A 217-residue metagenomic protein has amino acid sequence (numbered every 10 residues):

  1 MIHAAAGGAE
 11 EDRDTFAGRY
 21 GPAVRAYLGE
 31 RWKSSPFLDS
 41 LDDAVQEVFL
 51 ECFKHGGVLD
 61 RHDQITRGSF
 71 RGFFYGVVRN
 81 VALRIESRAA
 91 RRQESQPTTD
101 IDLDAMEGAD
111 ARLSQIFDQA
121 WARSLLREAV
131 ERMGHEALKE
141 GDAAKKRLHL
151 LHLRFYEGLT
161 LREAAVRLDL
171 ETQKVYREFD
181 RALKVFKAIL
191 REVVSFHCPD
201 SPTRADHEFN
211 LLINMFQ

Functional and structural regions predicted by a protein language model:
M1-Q217: Intrinsic, short, N-terminal disordered tails of RNA polymerase sigma-factor systems
